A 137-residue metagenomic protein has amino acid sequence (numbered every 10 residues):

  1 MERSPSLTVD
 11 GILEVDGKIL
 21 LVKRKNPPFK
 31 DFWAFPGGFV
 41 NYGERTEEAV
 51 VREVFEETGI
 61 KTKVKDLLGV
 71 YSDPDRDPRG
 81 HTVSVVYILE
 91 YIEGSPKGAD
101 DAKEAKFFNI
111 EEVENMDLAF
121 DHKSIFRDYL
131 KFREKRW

Functional and structural regions predicted by a protein language model:
M1-I19, I88: Conserved N-terminal beta-strand and adjoining loop/helix that marks the start of the Nudix/MutT-like hydrolase domain
R3-P5, F32, D77-V83, A102: A generic structural micro-feature
T8, A34, D66, V86-I88: Conserved beta-strand segments that form the floor/walls of ligand-binding pockets within enzyme and binding domains
D16-K18, K25, E90-S95, I110-E112: Short loop segments at secondary-structure junctions
K18-E56: Conserved Nudix-box catalytic region and its N-terminal flanking loop in Nudix hydrolases and closely related
I60-G69: A short coil-to-beta-strand element that immediately follows conserved catalytic motifs
S72-S95, Y129, R133: Active-site-adjacent beta-strand/loop module that shapes the phosphate/pyrophosphate-binding cleft
I88, K97-Y129: NUDIX/MutT-family hydrolases
